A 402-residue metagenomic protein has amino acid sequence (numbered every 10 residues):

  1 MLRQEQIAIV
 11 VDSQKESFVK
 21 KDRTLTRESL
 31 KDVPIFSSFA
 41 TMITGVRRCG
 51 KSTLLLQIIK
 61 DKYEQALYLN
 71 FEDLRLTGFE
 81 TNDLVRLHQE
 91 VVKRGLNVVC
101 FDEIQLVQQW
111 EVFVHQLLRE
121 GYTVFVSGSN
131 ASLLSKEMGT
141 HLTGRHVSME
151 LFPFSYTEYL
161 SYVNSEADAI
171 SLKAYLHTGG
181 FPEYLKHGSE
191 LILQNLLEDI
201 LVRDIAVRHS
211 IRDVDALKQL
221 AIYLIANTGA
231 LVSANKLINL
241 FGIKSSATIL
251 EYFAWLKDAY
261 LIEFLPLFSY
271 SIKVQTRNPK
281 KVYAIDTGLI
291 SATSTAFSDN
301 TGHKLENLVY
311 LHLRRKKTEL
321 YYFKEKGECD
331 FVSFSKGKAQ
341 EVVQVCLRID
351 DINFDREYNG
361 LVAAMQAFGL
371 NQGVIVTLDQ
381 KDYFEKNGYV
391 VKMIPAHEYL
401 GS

Functional and structural regions predicted by a protein language model:
L2-F18, F152-L311, R315-E325: Interdomain hinge/linker elements that couple catalytic modules in large macromolecular machines
L2-K20, P34-T44, R48, T53 (+5 more regions): A cross-kingdom feature that marks ATP-driven nucleic-acid transaction machinery
K20-D32: N-terminal pre-P-loop "Q-motif" helix
L67-L96: Short glycine-rich substrate-engagement loop in P-loop NTPases that contacts/grips substrate
F79, I104-V114, K136-E137: Conserved ATPase-coupling elements of RecA-like P-loop NTPase cores
V92-W110: Conserved P-loop NTPase "ATPase switch" module shared by AAA+ and STAND
T123-S129: Structural recognition of the conserved hydrophobic beta-strand(s) that form the central parallel beta-sheet of P-loop
S132-V147: Short regulatory helix/loop adjacent to the ATP-binding pocket of P-loop NTPases
